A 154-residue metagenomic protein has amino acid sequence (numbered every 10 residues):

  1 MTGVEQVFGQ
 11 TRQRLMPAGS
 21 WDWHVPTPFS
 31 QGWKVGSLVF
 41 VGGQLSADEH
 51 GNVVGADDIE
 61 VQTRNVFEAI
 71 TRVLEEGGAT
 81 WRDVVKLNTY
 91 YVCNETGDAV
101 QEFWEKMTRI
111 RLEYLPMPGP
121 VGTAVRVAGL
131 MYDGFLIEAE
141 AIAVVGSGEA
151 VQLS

Functional and structural regions predicted by a protein language model:
M1-V85, Y91, E95-S154: N-terminal presequence-like segments and the immediate start of the first folded domain
